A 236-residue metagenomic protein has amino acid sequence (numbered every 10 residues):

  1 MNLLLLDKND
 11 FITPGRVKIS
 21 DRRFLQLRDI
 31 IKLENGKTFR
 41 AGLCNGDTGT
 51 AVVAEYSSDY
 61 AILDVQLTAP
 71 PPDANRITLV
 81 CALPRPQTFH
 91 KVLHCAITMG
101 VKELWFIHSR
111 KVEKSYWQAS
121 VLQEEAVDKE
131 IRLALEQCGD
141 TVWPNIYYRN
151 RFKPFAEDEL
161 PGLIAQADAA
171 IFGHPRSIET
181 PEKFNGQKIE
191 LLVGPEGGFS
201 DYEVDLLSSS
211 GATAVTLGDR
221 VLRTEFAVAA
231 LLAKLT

Functional and structural regions predicted by a protein language model:
M1-A69: N-terminal positively charged helical leader segments and presequences
N9, T68, H108-V112, D219-R220: Short, ordered loop/turn segments at secondary-structure junctions
V17-I19, A74-T78, K188-E190, S209-L217: Glycine/charged-rich beta-loop-alpha catalytic/anionic-binding loops adjacent to active sites
P71-A169: RNA substrate-binding interface of SAM-dependent RNA methyltransferases
L160-V204, T213-V215: Active-site/ligand-binding-proximal alpha/beta "capping" segment
D201-T236: Structured adenosyl-cofactor binding patch, chiefly the S-adenosyl-L-methionine
